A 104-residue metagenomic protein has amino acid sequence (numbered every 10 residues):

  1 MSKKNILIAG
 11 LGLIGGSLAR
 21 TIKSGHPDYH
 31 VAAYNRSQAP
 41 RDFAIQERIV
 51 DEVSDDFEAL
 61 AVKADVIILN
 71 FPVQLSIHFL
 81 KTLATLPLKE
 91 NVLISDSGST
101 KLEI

Functional and structural regions predicted by a protein language model:
M1-D56, A61: NAD(P)+-binding Rossmann beta1-loop-alpha1 motif at the extreme N-terminus of oxidoreductases
G12, V73, S97-G98: Short loop or secondary-structure boundary microenvironments that flank and position key functional residues
K23, I68, A84-P87: N-terminal cationic-hydrophobic initiation segments that often serve targeting/anchoring roles
A39-P40, L75, K101-E103: Conserved short alpha-helix immediately C-terminal to the canonical SAM/SAH-binding motif I of Rossmann-like
A64: An anion/phosphate-binding loop that grips the pyrophosphate of nucleotide cofactors and donors
I67-I68, S95: N-terminal Rossmann-like NAD(P) cofactor-binding module of classical short-chain dehydrogenase/reductase
N70-T82: Beta-loop-alpha module in the N-terminal Rossmann-like domain of NAD(P)-dependent dehydrogenases, especially those
F79-I104: Rossmann-like NAD(P)(H) cofactor-binding subdomain of soluble oxidoreductases
